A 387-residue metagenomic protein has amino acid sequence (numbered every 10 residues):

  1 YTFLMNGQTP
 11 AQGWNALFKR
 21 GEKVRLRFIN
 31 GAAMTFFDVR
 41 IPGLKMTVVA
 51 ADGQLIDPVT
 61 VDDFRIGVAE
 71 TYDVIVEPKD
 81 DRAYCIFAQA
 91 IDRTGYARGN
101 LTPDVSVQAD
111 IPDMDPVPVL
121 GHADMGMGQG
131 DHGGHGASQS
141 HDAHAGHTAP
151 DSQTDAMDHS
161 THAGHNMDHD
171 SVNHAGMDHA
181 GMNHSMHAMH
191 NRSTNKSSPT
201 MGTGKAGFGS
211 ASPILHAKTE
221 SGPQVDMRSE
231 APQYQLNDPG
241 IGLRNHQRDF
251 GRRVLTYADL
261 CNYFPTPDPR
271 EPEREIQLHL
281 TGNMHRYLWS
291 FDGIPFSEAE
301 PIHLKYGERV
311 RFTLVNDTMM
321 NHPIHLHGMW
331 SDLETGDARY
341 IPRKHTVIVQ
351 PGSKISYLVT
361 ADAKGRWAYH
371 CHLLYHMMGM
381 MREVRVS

Functional and structural regions predicted by a protein language model:
Y1-E22, I29-A32, P232: Acidic-aromatic/histidine active-site loop/patch
E22-L26, E308-V310: Structural beta-strand segments of beta-rich domains
F28-A32, P78, L314-T318: Asparagine-centered strand-capping/turn motif at beta-strand->loop junctions
G31-T47, H325-S331: Short acidic, flexible loop segments centered on an aromatic residue
T47-E77, P295, E334-S356: A cross-kingdom feature marking solvent-exposed beta-strand/loop segments within repeated, beta-rich binding/scaffold
P58-R309, D362, R366, M378-S387: Extended terminal and domain-junction accessory segments
V310, V315, M319-H370, Y375-M378 (+1 more regions): C-terminal soluble interaction/assembly domains
